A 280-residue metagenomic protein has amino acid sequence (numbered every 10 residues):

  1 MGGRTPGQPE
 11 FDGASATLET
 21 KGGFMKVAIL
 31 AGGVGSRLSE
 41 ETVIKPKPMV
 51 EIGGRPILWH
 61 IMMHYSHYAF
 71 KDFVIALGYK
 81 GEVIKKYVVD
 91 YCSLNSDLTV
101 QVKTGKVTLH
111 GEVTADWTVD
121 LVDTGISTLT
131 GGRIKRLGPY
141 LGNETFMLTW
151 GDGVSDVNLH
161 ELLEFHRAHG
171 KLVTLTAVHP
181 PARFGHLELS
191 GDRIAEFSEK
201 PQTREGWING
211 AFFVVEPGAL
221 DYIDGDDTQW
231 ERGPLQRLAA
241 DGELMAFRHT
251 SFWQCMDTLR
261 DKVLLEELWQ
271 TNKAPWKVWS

Functional and structural regions predicted by a protein language model:
E10-F24: Short, Lys/Arg-enriched N-terminal segments with co-localized hydrophobic residues within the first ~10-30 amino acids
K21-Y91, L121: N-terminal glycine-rich phosphate-binding loop and ensuing alpha1 helix
I29, I75, L148, V173-T176 (+1 more regions): Structural beta-sheet core signal
I57-H60, G132-R136, P234: Well-ordered alpha-helical segments embedded in enzymatic catalytic cores
V83-G191: Conserved beta-loop-beta/alpha segment of the NTase-like Rossmann-fold superfamily that binds/positions NTPs
T145-M147, V154-R167, H179-A182, R193-S280: Catalytic-core segments of class I nucleotidyltransferases/pyrophosphorylases that form NMP-activated intermediates
